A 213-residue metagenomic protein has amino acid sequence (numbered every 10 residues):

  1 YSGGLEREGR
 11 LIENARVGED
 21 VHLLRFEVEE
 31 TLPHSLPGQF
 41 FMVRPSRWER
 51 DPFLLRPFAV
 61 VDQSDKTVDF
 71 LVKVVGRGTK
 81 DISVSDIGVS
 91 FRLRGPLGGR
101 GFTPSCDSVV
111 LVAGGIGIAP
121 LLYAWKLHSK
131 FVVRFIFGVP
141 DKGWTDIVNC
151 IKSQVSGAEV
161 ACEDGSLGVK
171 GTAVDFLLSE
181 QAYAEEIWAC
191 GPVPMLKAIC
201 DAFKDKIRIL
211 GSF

Functional and structural regions predicted by a protein language model:
Y1-I87, P140: Ferredoxin-reductase
R77-F213: FNR/FR-type flavoprotein reductase catalytic core
